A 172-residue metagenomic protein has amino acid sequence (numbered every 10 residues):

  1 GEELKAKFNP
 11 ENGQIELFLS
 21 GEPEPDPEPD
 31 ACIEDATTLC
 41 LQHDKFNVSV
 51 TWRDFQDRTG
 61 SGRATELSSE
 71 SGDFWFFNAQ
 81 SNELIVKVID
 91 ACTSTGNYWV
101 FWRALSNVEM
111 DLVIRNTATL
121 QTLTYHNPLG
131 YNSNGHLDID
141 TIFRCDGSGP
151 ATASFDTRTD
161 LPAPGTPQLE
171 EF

Functional and structural regions predicted by a protein language model:
E3-F172: Polar/charged low-complexity regulatory segments
